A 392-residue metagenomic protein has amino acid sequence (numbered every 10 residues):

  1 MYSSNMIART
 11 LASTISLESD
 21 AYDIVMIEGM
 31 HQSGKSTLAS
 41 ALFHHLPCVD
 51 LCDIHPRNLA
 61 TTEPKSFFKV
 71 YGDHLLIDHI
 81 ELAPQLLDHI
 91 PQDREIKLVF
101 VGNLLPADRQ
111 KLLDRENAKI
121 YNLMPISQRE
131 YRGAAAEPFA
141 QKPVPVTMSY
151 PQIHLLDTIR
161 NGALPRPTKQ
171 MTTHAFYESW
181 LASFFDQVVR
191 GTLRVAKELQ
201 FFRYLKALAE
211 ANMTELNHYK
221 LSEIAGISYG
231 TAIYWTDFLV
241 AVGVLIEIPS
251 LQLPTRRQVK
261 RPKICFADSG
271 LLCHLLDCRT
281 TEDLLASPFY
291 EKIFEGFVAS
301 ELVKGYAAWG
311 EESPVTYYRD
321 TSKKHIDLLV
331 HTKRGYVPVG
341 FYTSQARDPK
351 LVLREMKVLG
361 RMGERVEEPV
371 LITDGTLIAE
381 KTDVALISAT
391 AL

Functional and structural regions predicted by a protein language model:
Y2, Q128-R129, G133-I293, F297-S300: Interdomain hinge/linker elements that couple catalytic modules in large macromolecular machines
Y2-A12, L17-L51, P249-L392: A cross-kingdom feature that marks ATP-driven nucleic-acid transaction machinery
H55-R57, E81-Q85, A107-D108, P167: Catalytic P-loop NTPase motifs of RecA-like helicase/translocase cores
T61-V99: Conserved nucleotide-sensing/catalytic segment adjacent to the nucleotide-binding pocket in NTP-handling enzymes
G72, I96, R115-K119, R334-G335 (+1 more regions): Short glycine-/polar-rich loops that comprise or flank the Walker A/P-loop and associated switch/sensor motifs
D93-L112, L239: Sensor-1/coupling segment of RecA-like P-loop NTPase cores
F100-P106, M124-I126, T373-G375: A short beta-strand-to-loop transition that corresponds to the Sensor-1 phosphate-sensing loop of AAA+ P-loop ATPases
P106-I120, A135-A136: Short regulatory helix/loop adjacent to the ATP-binding pocket of P-loop NTPases
